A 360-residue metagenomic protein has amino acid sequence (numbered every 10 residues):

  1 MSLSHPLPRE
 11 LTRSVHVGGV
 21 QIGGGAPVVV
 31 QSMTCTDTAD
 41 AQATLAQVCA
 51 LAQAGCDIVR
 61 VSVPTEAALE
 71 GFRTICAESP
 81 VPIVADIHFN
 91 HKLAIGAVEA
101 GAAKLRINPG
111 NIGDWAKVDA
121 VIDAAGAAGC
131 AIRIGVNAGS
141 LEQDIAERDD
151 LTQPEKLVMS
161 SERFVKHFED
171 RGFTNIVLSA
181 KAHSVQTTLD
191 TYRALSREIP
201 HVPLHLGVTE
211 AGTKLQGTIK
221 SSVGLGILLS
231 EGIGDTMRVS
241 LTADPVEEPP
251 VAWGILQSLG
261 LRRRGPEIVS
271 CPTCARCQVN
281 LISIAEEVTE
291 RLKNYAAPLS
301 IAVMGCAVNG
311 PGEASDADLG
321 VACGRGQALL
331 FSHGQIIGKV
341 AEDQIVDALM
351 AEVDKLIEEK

Functional and structural regions predicted by a protein language model:
M1-M33, G126, E290: N-terminal amphipathic alpha-helix/helix-capping segment at the start of soluble metabolic enzymes
G25-A43, S62-P64, V81-F89, D144-V158 (+1 more regions): Active-site mouth loops of central-metabolism enzymes
V30, D86, I134, L178 (+5 more regions): Conserved, mostly hydrophobic/aromatic
M33-A41, A52-C76, R106-D114, I176-V185: Glycine-rich, proline-tolerant flexible connector loops at the mouths of alpha/beta enzymes
D57, A100-W115, V208, E231-P245 (+1 more regions): Glycine-rich phosphate-binding active-site loops on the catalytic face of alpha/beta enzymes
E66-I87, A120-I132, A194-V202, V288-L292: Alpha-helix-loop-beta-strand connector modules within alpha/beta enzyme cores
K92-R133: Hydrophobic or amphipathic alpha-helical targeting/insertion segments
V136-N137, I145-A296, S300-V303: Catalytic alpha/beta core domains of metabolic enzymes, predominantly
